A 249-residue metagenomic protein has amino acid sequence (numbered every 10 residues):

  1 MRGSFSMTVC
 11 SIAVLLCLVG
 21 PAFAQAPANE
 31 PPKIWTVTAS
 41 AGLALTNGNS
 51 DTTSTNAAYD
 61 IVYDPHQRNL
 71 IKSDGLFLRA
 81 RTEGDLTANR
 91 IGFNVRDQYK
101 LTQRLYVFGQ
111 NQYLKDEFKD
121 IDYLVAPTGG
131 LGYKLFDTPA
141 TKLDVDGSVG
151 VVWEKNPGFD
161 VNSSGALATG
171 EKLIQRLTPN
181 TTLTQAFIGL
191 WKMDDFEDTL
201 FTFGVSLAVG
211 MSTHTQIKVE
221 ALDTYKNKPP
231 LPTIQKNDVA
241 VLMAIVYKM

Functional and structural regions predicted by a protein language model:
M1-I34: Cleavable N-terminal export/targeting peptides
E30-L45, R68-K72: Transmembrane beta-strand segments of Gram-negative outer membrane beta-barrel proteins
W35, D51-T55, T87-I91, Y123-P127 (+4 more regions): Residues that define the transmembrane beta-barrel architecture of outer-membrane proteins
W35, Q67-S73, R104-V107, P139-L143 (+2 more regions): Repeated loop/turn-to-beta-strand initiation elements of outer-membrane beta-barrel proteins
A39-A41, A57-Y59, F93-V95, G129 (+3 more regions): Membrane-embedded beta-strands of outer-membrane beta-barrel proteins, especially the hydrophobic/small aromatic
A41-L43, S73-R79, F93, G109-Y113 (+5 more regions): Transmembrane beta-barrel strands of outer-membrane/channel proteins
L43-L45, I61-Y63, Y99, Y113 (+7 more regions): Residue-level signature of outer-membrane beta-barrel architecture
T128, L207-G210, H214, N237-M249: Outer-membrane beta-barrel "beta-signal"
